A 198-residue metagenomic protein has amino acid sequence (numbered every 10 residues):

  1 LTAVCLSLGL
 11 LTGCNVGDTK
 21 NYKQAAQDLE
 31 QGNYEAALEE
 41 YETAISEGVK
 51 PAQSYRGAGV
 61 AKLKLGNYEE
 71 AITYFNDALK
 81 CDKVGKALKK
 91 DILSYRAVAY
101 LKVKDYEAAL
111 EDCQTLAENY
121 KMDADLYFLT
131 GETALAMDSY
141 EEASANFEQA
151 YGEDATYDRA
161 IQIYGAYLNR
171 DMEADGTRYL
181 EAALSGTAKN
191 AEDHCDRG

Functional and structural regions predicted by a protein language model:
T19-K20, A52-Q53, A87-D91, D125 (+2 more regions): Start-of-helix register in tetratricopeptide repeats
A26, V60, V98, E132 (+1 more regions): Residue-level recognition of tetratricopeptide repeat
E30-Q31, K64, V98, K102-V103 (+2 more regions): Register position in tetratricopeptide repeats
V49, K83, A87, Y120-M122 (+2 more regions): Short coil turns that delineate tetratricopeptide repeat
G57, D91-Y95, L129, Q162-I163 (+1 more regions): Canonical tetratricopeptide repeat
